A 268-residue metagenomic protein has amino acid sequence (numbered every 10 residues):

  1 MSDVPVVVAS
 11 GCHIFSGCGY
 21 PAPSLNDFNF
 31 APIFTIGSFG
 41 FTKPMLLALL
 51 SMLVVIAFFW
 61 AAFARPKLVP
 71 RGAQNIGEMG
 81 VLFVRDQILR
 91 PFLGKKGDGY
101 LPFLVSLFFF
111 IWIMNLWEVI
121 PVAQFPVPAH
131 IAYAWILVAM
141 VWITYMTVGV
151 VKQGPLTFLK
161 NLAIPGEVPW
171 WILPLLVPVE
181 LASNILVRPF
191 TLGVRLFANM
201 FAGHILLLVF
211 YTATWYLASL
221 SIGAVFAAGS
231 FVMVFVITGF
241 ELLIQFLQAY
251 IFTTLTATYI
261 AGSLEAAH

Functional and structural regions predicted by a protein language model:
S2-H268: Selective transmembrane helix interface/packing segments
